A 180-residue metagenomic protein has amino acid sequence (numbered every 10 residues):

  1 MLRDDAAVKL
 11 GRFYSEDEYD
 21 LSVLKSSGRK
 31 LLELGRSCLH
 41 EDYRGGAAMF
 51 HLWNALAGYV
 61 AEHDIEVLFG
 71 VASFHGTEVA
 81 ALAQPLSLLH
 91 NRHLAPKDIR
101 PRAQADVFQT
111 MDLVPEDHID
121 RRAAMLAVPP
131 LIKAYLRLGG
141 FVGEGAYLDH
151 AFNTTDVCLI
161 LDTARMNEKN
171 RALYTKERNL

Functional and structural regions predicted by a protein language model:
R3-F141, A146-T155, L159, M166: Acyl-donor binding region in acyl/amide transferases
C158-L180: Long, continuous compositionally biased terminal/linker segments
